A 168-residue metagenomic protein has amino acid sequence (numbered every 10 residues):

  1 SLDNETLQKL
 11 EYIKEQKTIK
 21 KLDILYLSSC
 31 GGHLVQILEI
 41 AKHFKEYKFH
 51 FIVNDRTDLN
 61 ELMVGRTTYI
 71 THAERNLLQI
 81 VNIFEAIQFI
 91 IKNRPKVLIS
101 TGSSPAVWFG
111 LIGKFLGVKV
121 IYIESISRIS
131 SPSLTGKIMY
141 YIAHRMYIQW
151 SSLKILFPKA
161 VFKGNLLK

Functional and structural regions predicted by a protein language model:
S1-K48, T57: N-terminal beta-strand-loop-alpha-helix module at the start of alpha/beta ligand-binding or catalytic domains
L22, K96, H144: Conserved acidic residues
S28-C30, F44-E85, S152, K163-G164: Conserved nucleotide-sugar phosphate-binding/catalytic loop shared by glycosyltransferases and other
I70-A73, T101, I123-S125: Short beta->alpha connector loops at strand-helix junctions that form conserved, small/polar/Pro-enriched
E74-V97, F115: An amphipathic, basic-hydrophobic alpha-helix
V97-L116: An aromatic- and histidine-rich active-site surface loop
V118-K168: Active-site-proximal region of nucleotide-activated glycan assembly enzymes, centered on histidine/acidic-rich loops
